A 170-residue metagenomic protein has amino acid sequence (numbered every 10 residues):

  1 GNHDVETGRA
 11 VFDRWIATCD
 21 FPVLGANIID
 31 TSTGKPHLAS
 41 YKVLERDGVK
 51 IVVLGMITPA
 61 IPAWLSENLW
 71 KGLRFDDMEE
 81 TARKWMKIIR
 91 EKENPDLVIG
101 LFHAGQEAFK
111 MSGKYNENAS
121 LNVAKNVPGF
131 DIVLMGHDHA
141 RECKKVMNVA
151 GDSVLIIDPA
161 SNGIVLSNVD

Functional and structural regions predicted by a protein language model:
G1-D170: Acidic, metal/ion-coordinating pockets
